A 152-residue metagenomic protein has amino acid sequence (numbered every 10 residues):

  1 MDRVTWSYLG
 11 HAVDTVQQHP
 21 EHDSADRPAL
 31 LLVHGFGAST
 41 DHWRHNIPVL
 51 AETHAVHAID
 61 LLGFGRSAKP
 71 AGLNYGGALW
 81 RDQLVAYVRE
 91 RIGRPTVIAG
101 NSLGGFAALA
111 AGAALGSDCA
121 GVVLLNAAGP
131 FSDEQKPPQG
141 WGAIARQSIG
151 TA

Functional and structural regions predicted by a protein language model:
D2-H22, R44, H57-A99, Q135 (+1 more regions): Active-site loop/oxyanion-hole signature of alpha/beta-hydrolase fold enzymes
R27, G35-S39, S102: Active-site glycine-rich loops that stabilize anionic/oxyanionic intermediates across multiple enzyme folds
A29, T53-A58, R94-V97, D118-G121: Structural signature of beta-strand start/N-cap positions in the alpha/beta core of ABC transporter nucleotide-binding
G35-H45, V56: Serine-hydrolase catalytic-loop signature spanning alpha/beta hydrolases and amidase-signature enzymes
G37, L62-G65, G129: Alpha/beta-hydrolase active-site loop signature
G100, G104, A108: Gly/Ala-rich beta-loop-alpha elbow adjacent to hydrolase catalytic centers
L109, A113, C119-A152: Flexible "cap/lid" loop of the alpha/beta hydrolase fold
